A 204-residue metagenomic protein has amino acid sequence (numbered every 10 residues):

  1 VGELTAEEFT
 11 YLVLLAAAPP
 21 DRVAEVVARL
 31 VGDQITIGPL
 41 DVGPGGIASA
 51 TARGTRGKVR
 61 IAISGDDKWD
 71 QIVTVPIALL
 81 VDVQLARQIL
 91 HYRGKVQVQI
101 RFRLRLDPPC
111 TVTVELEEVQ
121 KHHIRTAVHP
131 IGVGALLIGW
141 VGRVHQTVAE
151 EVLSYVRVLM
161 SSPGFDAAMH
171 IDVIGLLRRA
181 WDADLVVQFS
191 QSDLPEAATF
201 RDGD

Functional and structural regions predicted by a protein language model:
V1-S64, A86-D204: Lipid-handling modules and contact-site tethers
K68-V83: Short, hydrophobic/proline-enriched secondary-structure or compact coil segments at domain edges
